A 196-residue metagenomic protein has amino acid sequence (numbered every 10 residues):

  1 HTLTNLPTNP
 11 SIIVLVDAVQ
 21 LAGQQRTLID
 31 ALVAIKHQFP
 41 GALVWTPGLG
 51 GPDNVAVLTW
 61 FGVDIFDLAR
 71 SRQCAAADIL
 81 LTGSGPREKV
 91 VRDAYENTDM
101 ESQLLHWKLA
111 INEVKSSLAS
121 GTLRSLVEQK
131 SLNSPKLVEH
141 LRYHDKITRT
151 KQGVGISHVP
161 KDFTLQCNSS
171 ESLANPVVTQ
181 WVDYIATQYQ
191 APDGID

Functional and structural regions predicted by a protein language model:
H1-T98: Glycine-rich phosphate/ribose-binding loops and adjacent secondary-structure elements that form binding surfaces
V91-D196: C-terminal extensions of enzymes
